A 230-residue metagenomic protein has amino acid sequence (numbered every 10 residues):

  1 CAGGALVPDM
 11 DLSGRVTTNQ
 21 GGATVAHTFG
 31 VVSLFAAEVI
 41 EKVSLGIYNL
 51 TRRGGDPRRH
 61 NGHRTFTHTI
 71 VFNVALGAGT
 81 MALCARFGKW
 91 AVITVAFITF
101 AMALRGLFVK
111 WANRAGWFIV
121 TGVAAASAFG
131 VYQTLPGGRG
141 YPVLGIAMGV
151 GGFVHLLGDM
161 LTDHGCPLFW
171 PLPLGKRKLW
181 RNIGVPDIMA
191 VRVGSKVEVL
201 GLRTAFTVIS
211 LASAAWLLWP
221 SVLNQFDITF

Functional and structural regions predicted by a protein language model:
C1-F230: N-terminal membrane-targeting hydrophobic helices
